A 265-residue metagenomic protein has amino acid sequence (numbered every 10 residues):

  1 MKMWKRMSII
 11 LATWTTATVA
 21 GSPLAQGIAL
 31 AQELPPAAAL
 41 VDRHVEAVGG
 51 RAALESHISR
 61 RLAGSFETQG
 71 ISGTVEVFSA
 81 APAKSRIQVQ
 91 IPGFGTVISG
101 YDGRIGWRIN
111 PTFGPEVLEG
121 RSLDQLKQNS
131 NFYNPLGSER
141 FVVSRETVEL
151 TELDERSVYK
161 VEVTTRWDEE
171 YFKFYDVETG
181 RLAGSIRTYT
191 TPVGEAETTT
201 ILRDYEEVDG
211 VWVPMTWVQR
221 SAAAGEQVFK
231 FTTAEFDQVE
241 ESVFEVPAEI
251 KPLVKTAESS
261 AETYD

Functional and structural regions predicted by a protein language model:
M1-R6: N-terminal secretory signal peptides that target proteins for export/translocation
W14-I28: C-terminal segment of classical bacterial N-terminal signal peptides
L34-A38: Soluble non-cytosolic domains of exported or imported proteins
A39-G114, F141-E152, D265: N-terminal mature ectodomain segment of secretory-pathway/periplasmic proteins
W107-Y133: Acidic/charged, solvent-exposed loop-and-adjacent secondary-structure segments enriched in E/D, K/R, S/T, and G/P
Q125-K160, R181-I186: Short, conserved active-site entrance elements at the starts or edges of catalytic domains
D154-I250: Gly/Pro-enriched, hydrophobic low-complexity segments that function as extracytoplasmic propeptides/linkers
A248-D265: Gram-negative outer-membrane assembly/targeting C-terminal domains
